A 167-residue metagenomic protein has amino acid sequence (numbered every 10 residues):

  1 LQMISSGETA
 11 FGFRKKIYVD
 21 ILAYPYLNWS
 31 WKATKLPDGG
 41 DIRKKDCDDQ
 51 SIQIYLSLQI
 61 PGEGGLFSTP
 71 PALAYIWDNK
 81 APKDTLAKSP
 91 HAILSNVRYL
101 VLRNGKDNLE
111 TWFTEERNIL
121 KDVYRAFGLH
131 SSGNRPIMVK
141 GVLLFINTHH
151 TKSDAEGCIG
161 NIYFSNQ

Functional and structural regions predicted by a protein language model:
L1-G12: Short carbohydrate-recognition loop motifs
K16-L27, K106-L109: Extracellular/lumenal carbohydrate-interaction signature centered on repeated Trp-anchored short motifs
Y24-T34, K140-I146: A short beta-strand element within beta-rich, extracytoplasmic domains of secreted/secretory-pathway proteins
S30-L36, Q59, L120: Solvent-exposed strand-to-loop "edge" motifs in beta-rich extracellular domains
A33-D48, G62-E63, H150-S153: Extended, low-complexity, turn-rich repeat/linker tracts enriched in Gly/Pro/Ser/Thr and Asp/Glu that occur
C47-V97: Extracellular/luminal beta-rich ligand-recognition and adhesion surfaces characterized by aromatic-Gly/Pro-enriched
D49-I54, S95-Y99, L109-E156: Extracellular beta-strand ligand-recognition surfaces/modules
V142, I162-F164: Extracellular beta-strand elements of beta-rich domains used for carbohydrate recognition/degradation or cell-matrix
